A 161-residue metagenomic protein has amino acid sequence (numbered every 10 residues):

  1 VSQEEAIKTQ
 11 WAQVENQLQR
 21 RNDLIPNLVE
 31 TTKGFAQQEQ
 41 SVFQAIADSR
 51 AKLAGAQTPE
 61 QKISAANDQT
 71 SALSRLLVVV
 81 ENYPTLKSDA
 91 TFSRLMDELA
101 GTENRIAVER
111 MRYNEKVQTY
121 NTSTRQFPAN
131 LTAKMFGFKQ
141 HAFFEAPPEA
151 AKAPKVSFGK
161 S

Functional and structural regions predicted by a protein language model:
V1-S161: A helix-centric hydrophobic-segment signal that preferentially recognizes long, alpha-helical stretches used
